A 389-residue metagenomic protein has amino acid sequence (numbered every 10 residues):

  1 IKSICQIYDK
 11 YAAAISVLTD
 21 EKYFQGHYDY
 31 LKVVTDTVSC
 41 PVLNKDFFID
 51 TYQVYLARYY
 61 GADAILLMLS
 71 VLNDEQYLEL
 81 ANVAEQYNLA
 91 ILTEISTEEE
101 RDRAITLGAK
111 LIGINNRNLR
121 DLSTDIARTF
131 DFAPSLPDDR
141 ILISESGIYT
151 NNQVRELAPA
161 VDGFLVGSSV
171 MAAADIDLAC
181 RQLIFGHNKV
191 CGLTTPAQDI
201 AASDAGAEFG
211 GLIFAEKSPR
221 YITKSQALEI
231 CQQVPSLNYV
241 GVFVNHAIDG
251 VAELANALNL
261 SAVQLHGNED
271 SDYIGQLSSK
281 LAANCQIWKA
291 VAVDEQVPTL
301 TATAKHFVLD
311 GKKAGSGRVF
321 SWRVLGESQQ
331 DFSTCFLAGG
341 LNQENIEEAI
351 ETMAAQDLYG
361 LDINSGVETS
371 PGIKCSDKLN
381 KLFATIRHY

Functional and structural regions predicted by a protein language model:
I1-Q86, L92, E100-R103, T129-F132 (+1 more regions): N-terminal active-site wall of soluble small-molecule enzyme domains
I15-V17, V42-K45, I65-L67, I91-T93 (+11 more regions): Hydrophobic faces of well-ordered beta-strands that scaffold small-molecule active sites in alpha/beta enzyme cores
T19, L56-E75, G113-S123, A160-C180 (+4 more regions): Glycine-rich phosphate-binding active-site loops on the catalytic face of alpha/beta enzymes
D20-K22, F47, S70, S96-E98 (+11 more regions): Active-site beta-loop-alpha junctions enriched in small/polar residues
I49-G61, T97-L107, S144-V166, T194-A205 (+5 more regions): Catalytic cores of alpha/beta
A109-K189, F307-E347, E351, L358-Y359: Active-site/ligand-binding-proximal alpha/beta "capping" segment
I126-L136, A158, V170-C191, K224-V234 (+3 more regions): C-terminal helical cap(s) of enzyme catalytic domains, especially alpha/beta-barrels
L136-P137, V234, A257, S279-A282 (+3 more regions): Short, conserved loop/helix-junction motifs that constitute active-site signature segments in enzyme catalytic cores
